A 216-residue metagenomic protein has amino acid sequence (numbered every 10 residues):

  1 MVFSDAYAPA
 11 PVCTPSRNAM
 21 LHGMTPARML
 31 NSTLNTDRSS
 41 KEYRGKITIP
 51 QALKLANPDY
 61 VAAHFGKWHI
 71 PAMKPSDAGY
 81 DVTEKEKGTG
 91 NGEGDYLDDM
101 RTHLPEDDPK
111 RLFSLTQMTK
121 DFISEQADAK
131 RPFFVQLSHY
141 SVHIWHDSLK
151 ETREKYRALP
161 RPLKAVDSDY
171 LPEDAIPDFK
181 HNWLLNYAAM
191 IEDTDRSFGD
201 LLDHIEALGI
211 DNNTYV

Functional and structural regions predicted by a protein language model:
M1-V216: Formylglycine-dependent sulfatase
